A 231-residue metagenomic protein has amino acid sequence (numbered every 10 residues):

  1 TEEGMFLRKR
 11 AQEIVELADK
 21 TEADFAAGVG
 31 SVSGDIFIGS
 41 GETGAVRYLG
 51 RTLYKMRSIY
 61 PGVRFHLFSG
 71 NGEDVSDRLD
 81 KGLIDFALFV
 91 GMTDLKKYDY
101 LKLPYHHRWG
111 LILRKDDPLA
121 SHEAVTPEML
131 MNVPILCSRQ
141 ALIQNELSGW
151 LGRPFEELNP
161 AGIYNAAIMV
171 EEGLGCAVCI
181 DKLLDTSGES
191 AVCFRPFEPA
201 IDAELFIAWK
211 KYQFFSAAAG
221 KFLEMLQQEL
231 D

Functional and structural regions predicted by a protein language model:
T1-L17, G28: Basic, amphipathic "hinge/linker" alpha-helix immediately C-terminal to the N-terminal HTH DNA-binding motif
E3-R10, Y48, T52, T126 (+2 more regions): Short amphipathic alpha-helical coupling segments at ligand-binding clamshell hinges and other catalytic/signaling
E22, A26-I36, M131-N132: Immediate post-signal peptide segment of exported/extracytoplasmic ligand-binding proteins
S33-L95, P160-A161: Central regulatory/effector-binding core of bacterial HTH transcription factors
E73, D77-K81, Y98-L174, L183-D202 (+3 more regions): C-terminal regulatory
D85-F89, G175-I180: Paired acidic/hydrophobic, glycine-rich loop segments that form the ligand-binding mouth/hinge of periplasmic-binding
E198-F214: Periplasmic-binding protein-like
